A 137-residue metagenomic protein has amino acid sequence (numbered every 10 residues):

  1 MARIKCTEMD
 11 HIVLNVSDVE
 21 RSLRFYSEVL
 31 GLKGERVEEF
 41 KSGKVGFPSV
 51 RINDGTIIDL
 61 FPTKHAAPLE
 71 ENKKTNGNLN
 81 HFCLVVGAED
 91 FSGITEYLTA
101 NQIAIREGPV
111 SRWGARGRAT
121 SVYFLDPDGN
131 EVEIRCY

Functional and structural regions predicted by a protein language model:
M1-R3, S42-P48, G55, V110-A115: Amphipathic alpha-helical "stalk" segments
A2-K5, T95-Y137: Vicinal oxygen chelate
E8-D18, P48-I52, E70-Y97, T120-L125: Vicinal oxygen chelate
N15-I58: Core segments of cupin and vicinal oxygen chelate
R24, E28, S92-A100: Replace "anionic and nucleotidyl ligands
R36, H65-E71, G108, R112: A short, acidic/glycine-rich surface segment
D59-F61, E133: Conserved beta-strand in the GNAT
